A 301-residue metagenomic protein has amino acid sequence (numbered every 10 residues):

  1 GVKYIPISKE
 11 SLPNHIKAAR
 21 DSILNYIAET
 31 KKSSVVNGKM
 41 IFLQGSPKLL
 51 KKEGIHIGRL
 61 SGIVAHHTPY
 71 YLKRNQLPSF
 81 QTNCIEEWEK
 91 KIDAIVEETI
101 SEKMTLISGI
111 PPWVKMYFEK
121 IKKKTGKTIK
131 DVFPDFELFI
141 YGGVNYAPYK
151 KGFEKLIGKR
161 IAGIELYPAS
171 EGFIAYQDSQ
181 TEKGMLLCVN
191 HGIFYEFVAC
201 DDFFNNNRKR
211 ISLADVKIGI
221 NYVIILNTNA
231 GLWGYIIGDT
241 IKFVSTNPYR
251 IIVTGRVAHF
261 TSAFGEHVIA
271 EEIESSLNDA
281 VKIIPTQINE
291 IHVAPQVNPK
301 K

Functional and structural regions predicted by a protein language model:
G1-K17, D21, E29-K31: Conserved AMP-binding A3 loop
S11-N14, S33, L49-L50, K120 (+2 more regions): Residue-level detector of solvent-exposed, low-hydrophobicity positions
R20-K31, D93-E102: Conserved ATP-dependent adenylate/AMP-binding module captured primarily in the ANL superfamily
S22-K73, N83-E86: Conserved AMP-binding loop of ANL adenylate-forming enzymes
V64-K301: Active-site glycine/GP-rich loop and adjacent strand/helix microenvironment that borders small-molecule binding pockets
